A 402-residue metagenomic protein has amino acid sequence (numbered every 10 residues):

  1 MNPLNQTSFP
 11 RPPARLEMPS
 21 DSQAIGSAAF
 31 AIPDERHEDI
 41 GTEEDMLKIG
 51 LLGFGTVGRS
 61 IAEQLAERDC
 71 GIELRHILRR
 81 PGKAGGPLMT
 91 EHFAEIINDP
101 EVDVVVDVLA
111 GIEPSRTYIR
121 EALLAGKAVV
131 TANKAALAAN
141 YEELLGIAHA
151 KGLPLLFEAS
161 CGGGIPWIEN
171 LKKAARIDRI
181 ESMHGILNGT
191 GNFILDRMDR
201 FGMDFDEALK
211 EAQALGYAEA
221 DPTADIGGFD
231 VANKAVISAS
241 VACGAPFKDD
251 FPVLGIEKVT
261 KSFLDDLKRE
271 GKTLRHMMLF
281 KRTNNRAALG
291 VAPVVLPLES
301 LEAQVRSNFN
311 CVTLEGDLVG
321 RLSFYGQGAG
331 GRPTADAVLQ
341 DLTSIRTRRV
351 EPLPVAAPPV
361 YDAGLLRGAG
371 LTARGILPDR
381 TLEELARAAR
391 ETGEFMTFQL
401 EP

Functional and structural regions predicted by a protein language model:
A31-R36, I40: N-terminal polybasic/positive-inside topogenic patches
K48-I61: Glycine-rich adenosine-cofactor-binding loop
R68-G86: NAD(P)-binding Rossmann-fold cofactor-contacting core
F93-V104, V108, I112-A132: Rossmann-fold NAD(P) dinucleotide-binding segment
R116, K134-A159, G163, I168-L171: Rossmann-fold NAD(P)-binding glycine/threonine-rich loop
I165-I180, G191-D206, N233-F247, D341: Oxidoreductase and adenylate-handling cofactor-binding alpha/beta cores
E207-Q304, F309-C311: Substrate-binding/catalytic subdomain of NAD(P)-dependent oxidoreductase enzymes
L342-S344, R348-P402: A conserved regulatory-domain signal marking ACT and ACT-like small-molecule sensing domains and adjacent regulatory
